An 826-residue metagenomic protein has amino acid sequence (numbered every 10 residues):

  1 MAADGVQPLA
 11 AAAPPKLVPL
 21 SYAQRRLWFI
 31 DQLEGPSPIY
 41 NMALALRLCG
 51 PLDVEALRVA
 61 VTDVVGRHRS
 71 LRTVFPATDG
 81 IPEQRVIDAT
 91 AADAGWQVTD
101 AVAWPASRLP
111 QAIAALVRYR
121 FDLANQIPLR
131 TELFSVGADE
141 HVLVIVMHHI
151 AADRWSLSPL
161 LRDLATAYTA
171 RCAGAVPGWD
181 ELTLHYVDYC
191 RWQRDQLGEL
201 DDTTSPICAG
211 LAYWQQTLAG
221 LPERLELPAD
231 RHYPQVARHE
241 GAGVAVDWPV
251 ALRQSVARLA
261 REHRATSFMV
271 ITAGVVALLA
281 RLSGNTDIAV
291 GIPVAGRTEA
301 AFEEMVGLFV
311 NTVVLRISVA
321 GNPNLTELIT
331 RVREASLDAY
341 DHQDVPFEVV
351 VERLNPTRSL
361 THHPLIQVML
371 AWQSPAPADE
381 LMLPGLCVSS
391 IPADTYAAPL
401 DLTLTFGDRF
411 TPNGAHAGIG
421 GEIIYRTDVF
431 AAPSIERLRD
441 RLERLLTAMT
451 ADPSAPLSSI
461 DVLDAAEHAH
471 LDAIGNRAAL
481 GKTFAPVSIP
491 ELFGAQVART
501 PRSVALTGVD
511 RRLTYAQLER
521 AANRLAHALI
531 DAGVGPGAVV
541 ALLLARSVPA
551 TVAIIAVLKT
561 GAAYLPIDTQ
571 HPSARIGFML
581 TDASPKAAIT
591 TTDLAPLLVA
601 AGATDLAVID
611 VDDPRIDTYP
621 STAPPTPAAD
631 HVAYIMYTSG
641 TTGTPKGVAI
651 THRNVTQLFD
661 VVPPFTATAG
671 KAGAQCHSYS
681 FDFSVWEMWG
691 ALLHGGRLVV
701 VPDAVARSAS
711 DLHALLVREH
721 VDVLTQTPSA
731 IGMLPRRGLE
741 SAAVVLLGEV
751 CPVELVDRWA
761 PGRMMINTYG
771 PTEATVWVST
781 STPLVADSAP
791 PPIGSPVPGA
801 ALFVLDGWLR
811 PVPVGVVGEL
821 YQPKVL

Functional and structural regions predicted by a protein language model:
M1-L182, A229, Q254, R258 (+13 more regions): Carrier-protein-dependent adenylate-forming modules in NRPS/ANL systems
R25-E34, A43-P51, V61-D63, A77 (+15 more regions): Adenylate-forming
G35, D79, R231, A295-T298 (+12 more regions): AMP-binding (ANL) adenylation modules
M147-H148, P293, Q373, R426 (+10 more regions): Short hydrophobic "strand-cap" motifs at the C-terminus of beta-strands
D153-P159, P377-L383, L826: Cytochrome P450 core scaffold surrounding the K-helix E-X-X-R motif and the conserved "meander" helix-loop region
L542, N654, P664-G696, V701-P702 (+2 more regions): Conserved AMP-binding loop of ANL adenylate-forming enzymes
L693-G696, D722-T725, I731-P792, A801: Gly/Ser/Thr-rich phosphate-binding loop
M764, P792-V825: Conserved AMP-binding/adenylate-forming
